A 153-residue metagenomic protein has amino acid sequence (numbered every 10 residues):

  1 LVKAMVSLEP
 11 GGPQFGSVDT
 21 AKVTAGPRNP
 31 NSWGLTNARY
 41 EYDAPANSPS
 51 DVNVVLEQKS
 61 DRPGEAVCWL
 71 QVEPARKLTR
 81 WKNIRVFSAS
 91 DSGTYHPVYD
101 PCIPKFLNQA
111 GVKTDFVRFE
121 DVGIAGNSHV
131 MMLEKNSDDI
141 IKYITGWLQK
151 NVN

Functional and structural regions predicted by a protein language model:
V6, F87-S90, D115-V117: Hydrophobic/aromatic beta-strand patches that form the interior of the parallel beta-sheet core in alpha/beta enzyme
V6-F15: Active-site nucleophile loop of the alpha/beta-hydrolase fold
L8, F106, W147-N151: Structured segments of extracytoplasmic/periplasmic soluble domains in secreted or envelope-associated proteins
S17-Q109: The feature captures the conserved acid-bearing segment of alpha/beta-hydrolase catalytic domains
D91-Y95, D121, S128: Acidic beta-to-alpha connecting loop that harbors the catalytic carboxylate
N108-G126: Catalytic histidine neighborhood in serine/cysteine hydrolases with alpha/beta-hydrolase-type architecture
V122-G126, V130-N153: Catalytic active-site module of serine/aspartate enzymes centered on a nucleophile-bearing elbow/loop
